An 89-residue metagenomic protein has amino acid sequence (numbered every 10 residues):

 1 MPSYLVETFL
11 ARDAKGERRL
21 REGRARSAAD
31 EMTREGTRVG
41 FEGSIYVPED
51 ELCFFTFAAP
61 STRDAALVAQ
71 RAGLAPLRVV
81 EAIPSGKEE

Functional and structural regions predicted by a protein language model:
M1-R34, V47, S85-E89: Short S/T/G/P-rich N-terminal loop/turn motif that feeds into the first structured element of a domain
Y4-T8, E42-D64: Short, well-ordered beta-strand segments in beta-rich or mixed alpha/beta enzyme and ligand-binding folds
L5, L10, L20, L52 (+2 more regions): Generic detector of leucine side chains in alpha-helical contexts
G23, S27, G43, L67 (+1 more regions): Charged/polar, solvent-exposed surface patches and flexible loops
G36-R38, G73: Glycine-centered loop/turn motif at secondary-structure junctions
R38-S44, R78: A short linear hydrophobic-aromatic micro-motif
A59-S85: An amphipathic, aromatic/His-enriched active-site/gating alpha helix that lines ligand/cofactor pockets
